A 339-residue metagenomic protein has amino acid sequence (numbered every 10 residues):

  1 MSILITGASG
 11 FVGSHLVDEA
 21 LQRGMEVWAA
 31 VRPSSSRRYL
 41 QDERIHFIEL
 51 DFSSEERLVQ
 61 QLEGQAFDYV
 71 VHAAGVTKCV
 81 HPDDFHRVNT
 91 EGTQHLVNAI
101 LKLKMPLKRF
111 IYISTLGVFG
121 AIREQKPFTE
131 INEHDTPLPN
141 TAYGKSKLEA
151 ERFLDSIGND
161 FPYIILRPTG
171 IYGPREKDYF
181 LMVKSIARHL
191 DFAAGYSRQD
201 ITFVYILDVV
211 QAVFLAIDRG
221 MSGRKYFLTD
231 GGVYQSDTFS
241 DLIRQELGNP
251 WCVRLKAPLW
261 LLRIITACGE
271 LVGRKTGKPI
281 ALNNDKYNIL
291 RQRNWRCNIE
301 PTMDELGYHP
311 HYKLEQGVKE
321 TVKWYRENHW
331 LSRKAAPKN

Functional and structural regions predicted by a protein language model:
I3-R23: N-terminal Rossmann NAD(P)H-binding glycine-rich loop of SDR-like oxidoreductase domains
H46-E91, H95, L116, G120-A121: NAD(P)H-binding glycine-rich loop region in Rossmannoid oxidoreductase-like domains and their noncatalytic homologs
H95-A142, I164: Conserved Rossmann-fold NAD(P)-dependent oxidoreductase catalytic core, especially the SDR/UDP-sugar
L138-I164: Active-site Tyr-X1-5-Lys
E149, E176-L181, A194-I217, G223-R224: Substrate-positioning beta->alpha
I206, D241, I265-R274, K278-H309: Conserved C-terminal active-site "lid" loop/helix of NAD(P)H-dependent oxidoreductases that clamps the redox cofactor
A216-L282, E315, K319-V322, S332-K338: Mid/C-terminal beta-alpha module of Rossmann-like enzyme folds, strongest in SDR-family dehydrogenases/epimerases
C297-E305, H309, K313-N339: Amphipathic terminal alpha-helices
